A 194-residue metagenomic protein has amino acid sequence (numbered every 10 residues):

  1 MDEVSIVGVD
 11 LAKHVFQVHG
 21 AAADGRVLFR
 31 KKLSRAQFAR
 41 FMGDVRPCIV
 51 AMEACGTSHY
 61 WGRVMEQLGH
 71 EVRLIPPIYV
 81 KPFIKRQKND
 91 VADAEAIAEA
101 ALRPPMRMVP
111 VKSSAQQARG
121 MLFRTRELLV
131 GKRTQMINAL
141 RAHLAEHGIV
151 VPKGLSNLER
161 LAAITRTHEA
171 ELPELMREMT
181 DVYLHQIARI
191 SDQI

Functional and structural regions predicted by a protein language model:
M1-I194: A detector of single, family-specific signature residues that are central to catalytic or substrate-handling motifs
